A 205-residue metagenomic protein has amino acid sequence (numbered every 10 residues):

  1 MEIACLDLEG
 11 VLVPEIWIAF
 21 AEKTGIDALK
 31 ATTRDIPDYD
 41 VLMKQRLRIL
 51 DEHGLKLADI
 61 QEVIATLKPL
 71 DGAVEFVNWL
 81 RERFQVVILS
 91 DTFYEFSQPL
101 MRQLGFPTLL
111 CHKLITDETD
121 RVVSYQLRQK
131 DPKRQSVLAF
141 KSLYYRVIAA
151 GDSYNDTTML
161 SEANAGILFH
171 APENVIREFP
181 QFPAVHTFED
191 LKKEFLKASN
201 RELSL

Functional and structural regions predicted by a protein language model:
M1-E2, A150: Short loop/turn microsegments at loop-to-beta-strand junctions
E2-K113, D117-E118: Alpha-helical substrate-recognition element adjacent to the catalytic core
N78, L138, T157-T158: Alpha-helical segments flanking ligand/cofactor-binding loops in enzyme cores
V86-D91, Y145-H186: Acidic, Mg2+-coordinating phosphoryl-transfer loop and its flanking beta/alpha structural elements, shared across
Y94, S161-A163, K197-R201, L205: An extended, acidic
E95-F96, P132, N155, N174 (+1 more regions): Short alpha-helical
E95-V147, E178: Substrate-recognition "cap/lid" segment bordering the active-site pocket of phosphatases
L110, F182-L191: Short acidic-hydrophobic, aromatic-tinged amphipathic segments that line or gate anion-handling sites
